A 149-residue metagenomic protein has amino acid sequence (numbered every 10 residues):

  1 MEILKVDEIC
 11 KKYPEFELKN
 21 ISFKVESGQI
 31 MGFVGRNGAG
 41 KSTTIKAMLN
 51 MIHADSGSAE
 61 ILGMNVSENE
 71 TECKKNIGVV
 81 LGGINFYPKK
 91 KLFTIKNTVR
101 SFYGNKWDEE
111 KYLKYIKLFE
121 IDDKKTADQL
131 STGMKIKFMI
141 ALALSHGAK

Functional and structural regions predicted by a protein language model:
M1: Flanking scaffold residues of small Cys/His-coordinated metal-binding clusters
L4, K11-K149: ABC transporter nucleotide-binding domains
